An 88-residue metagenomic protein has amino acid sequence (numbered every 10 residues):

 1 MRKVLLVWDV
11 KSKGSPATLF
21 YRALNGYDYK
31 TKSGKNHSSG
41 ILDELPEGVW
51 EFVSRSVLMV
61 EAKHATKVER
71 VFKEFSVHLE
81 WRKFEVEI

Functional and structural regions predicted by a protein language model:
M1-F20: Short S/T/G/P-rich N-terminal loop/turn motif that feeds into the first structured element of a domain
K11-K13, K63-A65, V86: Generic structural motif
F20-Y27: Basic, often amphipathic N-terminal segments
D28-V77: Short, intrinsically disordered low-complexity segments
S76-I88: Conserved short beta-strand edge segments in small beta-sheet-based binding/regulatory domains
